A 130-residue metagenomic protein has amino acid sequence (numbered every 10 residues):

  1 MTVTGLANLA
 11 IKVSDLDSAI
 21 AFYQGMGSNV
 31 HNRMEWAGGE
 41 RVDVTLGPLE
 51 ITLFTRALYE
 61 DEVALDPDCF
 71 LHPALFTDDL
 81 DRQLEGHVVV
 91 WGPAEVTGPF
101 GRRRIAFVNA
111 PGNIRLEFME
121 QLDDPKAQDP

Functional and structural regions predicted by a protein language model:
T2, R33, E85-P130: Vicinal oxygen chelate
G5-S14, V42-T45, E62-G86, R104-N109 (+1 more regions): Vicinal oxygen chelate
I11-I51: Core segments of cupin and vicinal oxygen chelate
F22-M26, L84-V89: Short amphipathic alpha-helices in soluble, non-transmembrane regions that often serve as interface/regulatory elements
L46, L53-T55, E120: Residue-level recognition of conserved beta-strand positions in structured domain cores
P48-T52, N113-L116: Short, charged/polar, Gly/Pro-enriched secondary-structure boundary elements
E50-I51, Y59, D124: Active-site/binding-pocket entry motifs
